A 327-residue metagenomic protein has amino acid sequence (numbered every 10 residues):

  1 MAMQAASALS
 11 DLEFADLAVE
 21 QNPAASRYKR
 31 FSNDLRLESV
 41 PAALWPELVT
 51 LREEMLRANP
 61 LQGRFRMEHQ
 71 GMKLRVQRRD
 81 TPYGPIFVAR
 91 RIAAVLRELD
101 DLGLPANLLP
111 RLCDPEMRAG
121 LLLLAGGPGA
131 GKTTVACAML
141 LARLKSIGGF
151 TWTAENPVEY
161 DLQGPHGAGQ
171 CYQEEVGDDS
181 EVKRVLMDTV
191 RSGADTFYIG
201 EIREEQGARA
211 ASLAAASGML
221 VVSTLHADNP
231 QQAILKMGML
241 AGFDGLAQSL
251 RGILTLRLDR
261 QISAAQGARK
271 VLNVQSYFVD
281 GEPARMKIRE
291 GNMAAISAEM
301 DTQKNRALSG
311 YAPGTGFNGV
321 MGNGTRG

Functional and structural regions predicted by a protein language model:
M1-G327: Short, flexible helix-loop junctions that flank or precede catalytic/ligand sites
